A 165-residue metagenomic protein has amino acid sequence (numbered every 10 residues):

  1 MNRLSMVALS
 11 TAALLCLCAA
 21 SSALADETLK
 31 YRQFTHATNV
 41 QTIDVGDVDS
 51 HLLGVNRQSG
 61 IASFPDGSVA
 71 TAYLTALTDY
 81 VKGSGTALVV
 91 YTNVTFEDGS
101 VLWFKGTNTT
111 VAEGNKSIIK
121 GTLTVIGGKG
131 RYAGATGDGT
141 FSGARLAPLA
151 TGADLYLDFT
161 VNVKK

Functional and structural regions predicted by a protein language model:
M1-S10: Bacterial N-terminal signal peptides that target proteins for export
L15-S22: C-terminal segment of classical bacterial N-terminal signal peptides
L24-K165: Beta-strand-enriched cores of mature, soluble protein domains
